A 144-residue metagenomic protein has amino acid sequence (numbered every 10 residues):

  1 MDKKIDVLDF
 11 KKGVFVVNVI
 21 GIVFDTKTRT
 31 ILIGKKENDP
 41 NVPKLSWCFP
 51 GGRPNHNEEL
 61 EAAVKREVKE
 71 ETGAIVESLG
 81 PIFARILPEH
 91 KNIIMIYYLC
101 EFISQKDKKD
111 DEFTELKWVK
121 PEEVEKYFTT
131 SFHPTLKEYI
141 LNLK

Functional and structural regions predicted by a protein language model:
M1-I20: Acidic, metal-coordinating catalytic segment for phosphate/diphosphate chemistry, firing primarily on the Nudix
L8-D9, I82-P88: Short, solvent-exposed loop/turn elements at beta->coil junctions and helix N-caps that rim active or binding pockets
V16-I20, I93-Y97, F113: Short hydrophobic/aromatic beta-strand or adjacent loop that forms the aromatic wall/cage of a ligand/substrate-binding
K27, R85-D107, K117, Y139: Active-site-adjacent beta-strand/loop module that shapes the phosphate/pyrophosphate-binding cleft
R29-R66, E70: Conserved Nudix-box catalytic region and its N-terminal flanking loop in Nudix hydrolases and closely related
A74-F83: A short coil-to-beta-strand element that immediately follows conserved catalytic motifs
K108-I140: NUDIX/MutT-family hydrolases
